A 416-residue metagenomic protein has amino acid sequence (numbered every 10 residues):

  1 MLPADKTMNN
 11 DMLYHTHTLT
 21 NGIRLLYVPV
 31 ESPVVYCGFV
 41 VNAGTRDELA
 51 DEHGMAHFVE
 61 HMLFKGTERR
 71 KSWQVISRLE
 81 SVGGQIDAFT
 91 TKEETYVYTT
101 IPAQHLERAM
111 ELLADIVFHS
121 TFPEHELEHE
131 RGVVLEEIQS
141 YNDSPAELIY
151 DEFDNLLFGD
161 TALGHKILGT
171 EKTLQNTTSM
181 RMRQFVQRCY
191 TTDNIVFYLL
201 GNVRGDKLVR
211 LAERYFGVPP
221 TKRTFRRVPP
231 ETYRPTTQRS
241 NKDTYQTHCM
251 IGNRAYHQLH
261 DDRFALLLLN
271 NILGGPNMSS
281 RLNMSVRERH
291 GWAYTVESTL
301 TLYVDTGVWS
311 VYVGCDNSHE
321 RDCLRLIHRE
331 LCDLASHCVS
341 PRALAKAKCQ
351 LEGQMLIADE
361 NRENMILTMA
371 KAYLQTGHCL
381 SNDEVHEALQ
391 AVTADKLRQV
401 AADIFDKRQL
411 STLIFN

Functional and structural regions predicted by a protein language model:
L2, T18, Q74-R223, P229 (+6 more regions): Charge-rich, well-structured scaffold segments of protease-associated domains
M8-V34: N- or domain-start disorder-to-order transition segments that initiate the globular core
G22, P29-L79, F153, I251 (+2 more regions): Active/ligand-binding-proximal structured segments within catalytic/core domains that scaffold catalytic residues
V30-P33, T91, T244-Y245, D406: Short strand-connecting beta-turns/loops that link adjacent beta-strands
T232-Y233: Self-splicing inteins and homing endonuclease
T236: Flexible, small-/acidic-enriched active-site or ligand-binding loops
T244-G252: Acidic, glycine-rich loop-and-beta core segments that form the ion-binding/anion-interacting portion of active sites
